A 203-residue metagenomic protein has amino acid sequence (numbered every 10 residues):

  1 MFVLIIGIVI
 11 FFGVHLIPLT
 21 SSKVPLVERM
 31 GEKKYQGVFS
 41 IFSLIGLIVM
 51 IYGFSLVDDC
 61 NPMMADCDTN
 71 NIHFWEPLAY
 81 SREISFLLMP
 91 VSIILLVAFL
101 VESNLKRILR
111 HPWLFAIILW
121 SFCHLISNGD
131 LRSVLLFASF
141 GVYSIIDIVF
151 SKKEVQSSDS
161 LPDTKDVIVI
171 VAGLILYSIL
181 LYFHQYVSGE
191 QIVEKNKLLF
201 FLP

Functional and structural regions predicted by a protein language model:
M1-I108, F115-P203: Membrane-anchoring alpha-helices and their flanking helix-loop junctions
